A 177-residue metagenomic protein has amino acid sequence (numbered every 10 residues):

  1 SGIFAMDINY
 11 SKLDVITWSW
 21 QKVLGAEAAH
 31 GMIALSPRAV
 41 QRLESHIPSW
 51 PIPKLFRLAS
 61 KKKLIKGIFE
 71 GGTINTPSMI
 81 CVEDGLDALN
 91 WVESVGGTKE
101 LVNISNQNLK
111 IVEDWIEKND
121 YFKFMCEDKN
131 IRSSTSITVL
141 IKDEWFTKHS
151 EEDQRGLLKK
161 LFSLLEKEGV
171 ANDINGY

Functional and structural regions predicted by a protein language model:
S1-Q21: Conserved PLP phosphate-binding loop immediately N-terminal to the Schiff-base lysine helix in PLP-dependent enzymes
N9-Y10, I33-L35, F162-K167: Short, solvent-exposed amphipathic alpha-helical segments in soluble enzyme and RNA/protein-processing domains
S11, A26-A28, R132: Short, solvent-exposed loop/turn segments at the edges of secondary structure
V15, H30-A34, S136-T138: Conserved hydrophobic/aromatic beta-strand scaffold that supports enzyme active sites
T17-W20, I68-G72, N119-F124: Glycine-rich, charged/polar anion/phosphate-binding loops that engage phosphate groups from diverse ligands
Q21-E113: Active-site C-terminal subdomain of aminotransferase-like
E117, Y121-Y177: Conserved C-terminal alpha-helix-loop-beta "cap" of PLP-dependent enzymes that closes/shapes the active-site mouth
